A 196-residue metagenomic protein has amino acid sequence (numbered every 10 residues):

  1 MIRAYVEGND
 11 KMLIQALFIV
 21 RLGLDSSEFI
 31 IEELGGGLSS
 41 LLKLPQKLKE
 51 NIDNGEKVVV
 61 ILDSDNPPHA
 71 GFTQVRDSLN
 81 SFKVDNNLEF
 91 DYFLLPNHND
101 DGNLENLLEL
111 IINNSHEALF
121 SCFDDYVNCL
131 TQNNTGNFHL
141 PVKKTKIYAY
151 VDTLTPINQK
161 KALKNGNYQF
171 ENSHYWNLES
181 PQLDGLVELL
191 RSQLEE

Functional and structural regions predicted by a protein language model:
M1-R3: Extreme N-terminal starter segment of soluble prokaryotic enzymes
V6-D10: Acidic donor-binding loop at a coil-to-helix junction in glycosyltransferase catalytic cores that engages
K11-Q15: Short N-terminal binding/cap micro-motifs at the start of the first secondary-structure element
L17-I30, P45-V59, S64-E196: C-terminal accessory helical subdomains adjacent to catalytic cores in phosphodiester- and nucleotide-handling enzymes
E33: Short acidic-hydrophobic, aromatic-tinged amphipathic segments that line or gate anion-handling sites
G37-L41: Conserved helicase/translocase motor-coupling segment
